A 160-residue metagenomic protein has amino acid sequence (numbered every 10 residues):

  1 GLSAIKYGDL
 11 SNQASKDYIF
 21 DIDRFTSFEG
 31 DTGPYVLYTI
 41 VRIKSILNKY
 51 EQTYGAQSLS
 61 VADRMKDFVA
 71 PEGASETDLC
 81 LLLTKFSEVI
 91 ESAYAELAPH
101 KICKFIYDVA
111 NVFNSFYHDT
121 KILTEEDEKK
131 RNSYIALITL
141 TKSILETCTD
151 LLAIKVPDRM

Functional and structural regions predicted by a protein language model:
G1-M160: Non-catalytic interaction-recognition regions
